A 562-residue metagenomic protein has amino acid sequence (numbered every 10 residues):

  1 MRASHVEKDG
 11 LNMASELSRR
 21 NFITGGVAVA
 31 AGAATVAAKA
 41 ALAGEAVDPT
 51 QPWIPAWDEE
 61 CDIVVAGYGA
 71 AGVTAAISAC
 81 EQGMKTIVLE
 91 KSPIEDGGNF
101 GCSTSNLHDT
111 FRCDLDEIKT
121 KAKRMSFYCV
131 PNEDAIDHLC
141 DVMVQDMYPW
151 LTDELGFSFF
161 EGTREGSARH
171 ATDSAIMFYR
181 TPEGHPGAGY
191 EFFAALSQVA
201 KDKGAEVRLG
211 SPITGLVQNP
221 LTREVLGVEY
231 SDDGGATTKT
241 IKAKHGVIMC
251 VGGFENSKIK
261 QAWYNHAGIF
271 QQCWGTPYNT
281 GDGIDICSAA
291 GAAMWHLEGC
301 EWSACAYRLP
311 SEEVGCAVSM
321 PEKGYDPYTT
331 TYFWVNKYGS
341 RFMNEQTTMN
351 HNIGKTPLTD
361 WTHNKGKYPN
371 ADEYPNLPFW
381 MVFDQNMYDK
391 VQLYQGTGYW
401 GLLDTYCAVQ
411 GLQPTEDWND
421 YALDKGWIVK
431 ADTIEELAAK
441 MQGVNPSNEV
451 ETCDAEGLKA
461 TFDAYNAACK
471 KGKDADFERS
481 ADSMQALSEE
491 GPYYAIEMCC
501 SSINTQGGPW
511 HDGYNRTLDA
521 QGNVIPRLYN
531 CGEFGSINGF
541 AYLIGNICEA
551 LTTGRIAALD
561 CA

Functional and structural regions predicted by a protein language model:
M1-L17, G44: N-terminal secretory signal peptides
W57-G69: Beta1/beta-strand and adjacent pyrophosphate-binding region of the FAD-binding site in flavoprotein oxidoreductases
E59-C61, A236-G246: Core beta-strand elements of the Rossmann-like FAD/NAD(P) dinucleotide-binding domain in flavoenzyme oxidoreductases
Q82-F100: Glycine-rich FAD pyrophosphate-binding loop
V142-T238, S257-I259, Y307-R308, C469-E490: Conserved redox-cofactor binding core of oxidoreductases
K242-E313, N515, I547: Glycine-rich loop(s) and the adjacent beta-strand/alpha-helix scaffold that form part
I284-I286, A293-P446: An anion/pyrophosphate-binding glycine-rich loop and adjacent beta-alpha core in soluble alpha-beta enzymes
N448-N538: A glycine-rich dinucleotide-binding beta-alpha-beta segment and adjacent secondary-structure elements that constitute
